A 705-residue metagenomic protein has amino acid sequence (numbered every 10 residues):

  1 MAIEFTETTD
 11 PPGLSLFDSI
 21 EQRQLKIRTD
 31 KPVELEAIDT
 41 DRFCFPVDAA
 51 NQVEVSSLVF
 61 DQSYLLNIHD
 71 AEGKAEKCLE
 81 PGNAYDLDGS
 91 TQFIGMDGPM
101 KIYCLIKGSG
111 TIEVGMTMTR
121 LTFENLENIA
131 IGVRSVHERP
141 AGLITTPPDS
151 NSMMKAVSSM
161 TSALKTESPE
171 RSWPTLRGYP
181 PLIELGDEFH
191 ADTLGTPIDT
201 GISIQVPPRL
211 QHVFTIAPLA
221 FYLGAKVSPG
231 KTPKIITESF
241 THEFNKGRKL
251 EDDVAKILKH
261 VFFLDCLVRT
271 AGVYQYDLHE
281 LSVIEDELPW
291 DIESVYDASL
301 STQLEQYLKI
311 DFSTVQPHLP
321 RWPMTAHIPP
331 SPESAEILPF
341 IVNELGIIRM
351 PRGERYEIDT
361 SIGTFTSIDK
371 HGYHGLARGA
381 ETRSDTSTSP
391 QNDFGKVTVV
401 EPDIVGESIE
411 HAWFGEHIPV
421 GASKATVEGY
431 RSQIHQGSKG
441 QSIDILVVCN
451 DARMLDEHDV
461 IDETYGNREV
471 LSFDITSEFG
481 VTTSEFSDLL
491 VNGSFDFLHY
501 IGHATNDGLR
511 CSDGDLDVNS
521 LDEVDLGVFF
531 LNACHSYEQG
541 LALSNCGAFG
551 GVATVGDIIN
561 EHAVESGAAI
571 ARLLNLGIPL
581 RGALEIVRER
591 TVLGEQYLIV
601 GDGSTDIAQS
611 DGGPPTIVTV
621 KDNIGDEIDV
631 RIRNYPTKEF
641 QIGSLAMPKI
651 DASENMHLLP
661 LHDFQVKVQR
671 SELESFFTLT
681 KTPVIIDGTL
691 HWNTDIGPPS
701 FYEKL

Functional and structural regions predicted by a protein language model:
M1-L121: Long, charged/polar, low-complexity intrinsically disordered N-terminal extensions that precede catalytic
F5-G13, F17-D18, D39, E113-Q205 (+1 more regions): Acidic, contiguous N-terminal accessory segments
P11-S19, L66-I68, T232-E243, L509-R510: Short polybasic amphipathic segments
Q205-R209, V448-A452, E478-V481, I501-H503 (+1 more regions): Structural motif
T237-S282: Long, continuous compositionally biased terminal/linker segments
P317, R321-F497: A domain-level signal for caspase-like cysteine endopeptidase catalytic cores and their zymogen-processing architecture
D496-G582: Catalytic cores of nucleophile-dependent amide-cleaving enzymes
D515, N575-L705: Caspase-like cysteine protease fold
